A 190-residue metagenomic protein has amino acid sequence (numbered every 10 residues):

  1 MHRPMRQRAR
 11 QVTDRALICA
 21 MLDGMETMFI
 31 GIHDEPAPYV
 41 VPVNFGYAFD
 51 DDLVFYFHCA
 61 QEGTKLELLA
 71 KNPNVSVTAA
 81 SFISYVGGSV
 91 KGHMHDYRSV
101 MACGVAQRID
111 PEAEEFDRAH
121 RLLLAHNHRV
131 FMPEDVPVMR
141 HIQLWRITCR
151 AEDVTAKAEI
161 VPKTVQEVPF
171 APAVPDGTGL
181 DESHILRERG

Functional and structural regions predicted by a protein language model:
M1-D23, F170-G179: Extreme N-terminal tail/first-helix region
V12-D14, G24-F29, N127-V130: Short Pro/Gly-enriched beta-strand edge/turn motifs at strand-loop
L22, L68-L69, L123: A generic structural signal for nonpolar/aromatic side chains embedded in well-ordered alpha-helices
M25-Q61, V77, G88: Short beta-strand segments
I32, G87-K91, M132-D135: Catalytic micro-motifs at enzyme active sites that drive phosphoryl/nucleotidyl and oxygen chemistry
F55-H58, V77, V100-A102, R146-I147 (+1 more regions): Short hydrophobic-aromatic micro-motifs
E62-A119: Short, structured beta-strand-loop surface elements
Q107, P111-G190: C-terminal edge-of-domain segments
